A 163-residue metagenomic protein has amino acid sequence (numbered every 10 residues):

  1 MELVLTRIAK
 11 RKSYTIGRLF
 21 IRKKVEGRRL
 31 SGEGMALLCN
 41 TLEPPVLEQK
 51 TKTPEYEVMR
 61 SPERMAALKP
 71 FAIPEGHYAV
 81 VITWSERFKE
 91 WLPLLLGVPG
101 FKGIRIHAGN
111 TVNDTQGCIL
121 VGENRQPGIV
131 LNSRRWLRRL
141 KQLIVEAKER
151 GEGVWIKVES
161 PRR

Functional and structural regions predicted by a protein language model:
M1-V154, E159-R163: Cell wall/extracellular polymer interaction/catalysis modules
